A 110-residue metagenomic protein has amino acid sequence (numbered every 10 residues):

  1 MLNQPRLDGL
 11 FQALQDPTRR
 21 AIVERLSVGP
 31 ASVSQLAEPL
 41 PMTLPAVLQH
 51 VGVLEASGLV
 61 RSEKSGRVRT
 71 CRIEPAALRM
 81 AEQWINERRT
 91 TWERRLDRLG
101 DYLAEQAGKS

Functional and structural regions predicted by a protein language model:
M1-R6, E24, R79-S110: Amphipathic alpha-helical dimerization/coiled-coil segments that flank or bridge DNA-binding/regulatory modules
L2-P45, V68-Q83: N-terminal helix-turn-helix DNA-binding core of bacterial DNA-binding proteins
L14-Q15, L59, K64, Q83-W84 (+1 more regions): Coiled-coil-like amphipathic alpha-helices with heptad-repeat character
V51-G52: Short, hydrophobic-biased segments on the C-terminal half of alpha helices that form "recognition helices"
E55-G66, T70-R72: Beta-hairpin "wing" of winged helix-turn-helix
